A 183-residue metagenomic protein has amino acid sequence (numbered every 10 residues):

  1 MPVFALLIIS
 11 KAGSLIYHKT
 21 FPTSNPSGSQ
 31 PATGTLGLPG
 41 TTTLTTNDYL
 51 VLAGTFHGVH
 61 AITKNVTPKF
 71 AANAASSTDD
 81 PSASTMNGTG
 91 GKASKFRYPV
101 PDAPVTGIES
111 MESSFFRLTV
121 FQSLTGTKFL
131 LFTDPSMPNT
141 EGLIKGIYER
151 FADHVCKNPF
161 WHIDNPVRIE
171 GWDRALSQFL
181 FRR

Functional and structural regions predicted by a protein language model:
M1-R183: Intrinsically disordered, Ser/Thr-rich regulatory regions of eukaryotic membrane-trafficking proteins
